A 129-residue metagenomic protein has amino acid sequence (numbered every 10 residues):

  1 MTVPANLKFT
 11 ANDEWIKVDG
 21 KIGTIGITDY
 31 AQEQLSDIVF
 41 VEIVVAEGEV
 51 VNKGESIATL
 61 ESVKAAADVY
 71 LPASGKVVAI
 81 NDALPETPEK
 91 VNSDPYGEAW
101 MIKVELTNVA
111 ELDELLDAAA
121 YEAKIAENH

Functional and structural regions predicted by a protein language model:
M1-E55, S93-H129: Acidic, low-complexity mobile loops and tails
L7-T10, D68-S74: Short coil-to-beta-strand transition motifs
I22, S74-K76: Structural motif
V51, I57-A58, V77-V78: Generic structural signal for buried aliphatic residues
S62-A65, D82: Short, conserved catalytic or interaction motifs in soluble domains
K64, Y70-P72, Y96-A99: Short connector loops at helix/strand junctions that flank enzyme active sites, especially segments positioning acidic
V78-I102: Aromatic- and Lys/Arg-enriched surface recognition patch
